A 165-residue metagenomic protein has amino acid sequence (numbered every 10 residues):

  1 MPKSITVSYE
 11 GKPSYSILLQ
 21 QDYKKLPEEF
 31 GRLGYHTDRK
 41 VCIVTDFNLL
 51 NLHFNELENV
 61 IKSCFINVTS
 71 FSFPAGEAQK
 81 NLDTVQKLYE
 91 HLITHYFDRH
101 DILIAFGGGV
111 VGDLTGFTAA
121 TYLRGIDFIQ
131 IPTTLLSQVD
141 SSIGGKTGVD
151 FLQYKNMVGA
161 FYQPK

Functional and structural regions predicted by a protein language model:
M1-I102: ATP/NTP phosphate-donor binding region
I5-V7, V44, V85, I104 (+5 more regions): Hydrophobic aliphatic residue packing
H53-N55, L114-G116, D140-S141: Short glycine-/acidic-enriched loop or helix-start segments at secondary-structure transitions that form or flank
V68, L82-Q86, H95, D113 (+4 more regions): Short alpha-helical interface elements
E77-L82, I102-V110, S141, Q163-K165: Low-complexity, flexible helical/coil segments
Y96-T118, Y122-T134: A short, small-residue-rich loop immediately preceding and capping a beta-strand
A120-K165: A glycine/threonine-rich phosphate-anchoring loop and its flanking beta-alpha core in nucleotide/phosphate-binding
